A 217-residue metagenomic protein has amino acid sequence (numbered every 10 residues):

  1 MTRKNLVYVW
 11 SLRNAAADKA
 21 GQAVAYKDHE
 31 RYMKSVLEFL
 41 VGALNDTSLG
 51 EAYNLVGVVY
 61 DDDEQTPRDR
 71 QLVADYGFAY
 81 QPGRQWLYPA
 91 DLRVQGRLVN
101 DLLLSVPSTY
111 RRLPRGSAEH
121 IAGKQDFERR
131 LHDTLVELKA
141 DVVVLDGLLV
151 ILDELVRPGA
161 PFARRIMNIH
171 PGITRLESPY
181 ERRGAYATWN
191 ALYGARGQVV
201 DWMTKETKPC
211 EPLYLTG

Functional and structural regions predicted by a protein language model:
M1-G217: One-carbon transfer enzymes
